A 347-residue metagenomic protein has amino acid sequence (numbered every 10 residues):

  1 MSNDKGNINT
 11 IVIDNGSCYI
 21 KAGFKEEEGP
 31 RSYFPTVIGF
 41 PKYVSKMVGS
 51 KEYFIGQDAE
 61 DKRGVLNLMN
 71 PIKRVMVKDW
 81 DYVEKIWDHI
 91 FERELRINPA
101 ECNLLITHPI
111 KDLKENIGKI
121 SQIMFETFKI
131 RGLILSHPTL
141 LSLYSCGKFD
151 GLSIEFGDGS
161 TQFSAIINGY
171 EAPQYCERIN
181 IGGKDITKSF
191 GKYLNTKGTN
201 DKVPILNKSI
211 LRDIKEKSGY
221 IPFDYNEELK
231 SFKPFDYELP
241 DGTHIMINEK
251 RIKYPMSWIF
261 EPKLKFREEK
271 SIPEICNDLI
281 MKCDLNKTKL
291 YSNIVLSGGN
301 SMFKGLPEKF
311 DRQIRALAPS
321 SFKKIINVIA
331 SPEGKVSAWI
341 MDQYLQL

Functional and structural regions predicted by a protein language model:
M1-G6, N116, R131-I154, Y170 (+3 more regions): Conserved phosphate-binding catalytic cores of ATP/NTP-utilizing and phosphoryl-transfer enzymes
K5-G6, I13-Y19, C146-K148, S153-T161 (+6 more regions): A short acidic Gly-Thr/Ser loop motif
G6-I123, G132-I134, Q162, P173-Y175 (+2 more regions): Conserved phosphate-binding loops in N-terminal lobes of ATP-dependent enzymes of the actin/Hsp70/sugar-kinase
V77-K78, Y82-D88, D241-S292, S301-E308 (+1 more regions): Adenine-nucleotide phosphate-binding core of ATP-dependent small-molecule kinases
K78, N98-I110, C276, T288-G299 (+1 more regions): Short glycine-rich phosphate-binding loop at a beta-alpha junction
T107-I117, F223, S292-Q313, G334-K335: Glycine-rich phosphate-binding loops at beta-strand->alpha-helix junctions
S136-P138, D311-Q343: Conserved phosphate-binding/catalytic loops in two-lobed NTP-binding clefts
I167-E268, P273, N293: Phosphate-binding glycine-rich/basic clefts of nucleotide- and phosphate-handling proteins, predominantly
